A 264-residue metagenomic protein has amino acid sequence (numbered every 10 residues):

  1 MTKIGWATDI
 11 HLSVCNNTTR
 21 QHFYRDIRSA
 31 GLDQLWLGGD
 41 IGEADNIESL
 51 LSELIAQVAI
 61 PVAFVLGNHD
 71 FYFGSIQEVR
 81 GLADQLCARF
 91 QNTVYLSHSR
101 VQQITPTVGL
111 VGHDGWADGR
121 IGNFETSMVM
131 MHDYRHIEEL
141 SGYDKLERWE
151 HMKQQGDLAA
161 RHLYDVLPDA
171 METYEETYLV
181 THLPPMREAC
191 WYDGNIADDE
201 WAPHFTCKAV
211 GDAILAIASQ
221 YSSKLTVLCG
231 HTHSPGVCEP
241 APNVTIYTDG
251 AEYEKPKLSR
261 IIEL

Functional and structural regions predicted by a protein language model:
M1-F64, F71-E78, E139-W149: N-terminal active-site segment of His-dependent metallophosphoesterases
M1-G5, V101-V111, P240-I246: Beta-strand-turn-beta hairpins that frame and shape the catalytic cleft of phosphate-ester-processing enzymes
W6-T8, L35-D40, A63-N68, V94-S99 (+3 more regions): Active-site neighborhood of phospho(di)ester-bond hydrolases with catalytic His/Asp-centered motifs
I10-L12, F23, G42, F124 (+7 more regions): Catalytic phosphate/metal-binding cores of nucleic-acid and nucleotide-processing enzymes, i.e., regions that mediate
S75-S97: Glycine/small-residue-rich loop that forms an oxyanion/phosphate-binding "nest" at active or ligand-binding sites
R89-T93, D165-E176, A213-V227: A structural motif corresponding to the C-terminal end of an alpha-helix and its immediate exit/capping segment
V111-Y178, L183-P203: Active-site-proximal loop/helix segment associated with metal-binding centers of metalloenzymes
A202, K208-L225, T232-L264: Binuclear metal-dependent phosphoesterase catalytic core
